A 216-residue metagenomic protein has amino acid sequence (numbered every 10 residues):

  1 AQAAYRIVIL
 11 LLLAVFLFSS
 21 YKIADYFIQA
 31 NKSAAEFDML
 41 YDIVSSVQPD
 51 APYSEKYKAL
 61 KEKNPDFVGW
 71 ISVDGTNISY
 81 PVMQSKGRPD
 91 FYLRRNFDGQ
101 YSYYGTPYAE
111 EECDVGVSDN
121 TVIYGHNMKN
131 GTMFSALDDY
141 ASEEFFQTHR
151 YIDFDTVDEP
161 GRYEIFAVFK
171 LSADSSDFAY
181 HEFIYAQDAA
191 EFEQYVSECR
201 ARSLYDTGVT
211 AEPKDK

Functional and structural regions predicted by a protein language model:
A1-I7: N-terminal export and membrane-targeting signals
A3, L13-K216: Solvent-exposed, non-transmembrane regions of membrane-associated and secreted proteins
L10: Histidine-anchored nucleotide/phosphate-binding helix
